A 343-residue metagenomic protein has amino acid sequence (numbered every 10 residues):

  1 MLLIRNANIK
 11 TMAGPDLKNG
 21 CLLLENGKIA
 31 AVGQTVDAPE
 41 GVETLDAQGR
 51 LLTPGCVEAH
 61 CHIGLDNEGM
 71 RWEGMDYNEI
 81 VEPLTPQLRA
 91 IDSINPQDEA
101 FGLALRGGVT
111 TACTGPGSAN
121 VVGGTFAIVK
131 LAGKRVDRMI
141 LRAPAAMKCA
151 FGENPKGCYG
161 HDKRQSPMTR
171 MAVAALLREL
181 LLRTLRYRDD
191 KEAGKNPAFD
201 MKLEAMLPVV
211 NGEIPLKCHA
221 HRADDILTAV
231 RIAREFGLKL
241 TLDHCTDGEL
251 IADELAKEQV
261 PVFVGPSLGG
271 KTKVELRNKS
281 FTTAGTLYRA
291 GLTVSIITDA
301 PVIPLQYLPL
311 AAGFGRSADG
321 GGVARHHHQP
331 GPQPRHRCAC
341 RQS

Functional and structural regions predicted by a protein language model:
L2, A38-I91, R106: Replace "His-x-His-based motif
A7, L22, G27, G49 (+6 more regions): Divalent metal-coordination and catalytic microenvironments
I9, A13-T53: Histidine-rich, glycine-flanked metal-binding segment
N67-I94, R135, K148-D162, V210 (+1 more regions): Active-site gating loops and adjacent loop-to-helix segments of metal-dependent hydrolytic enzymes
E68-G69, M75-I80, T85, P215 (+2 more regions): His/Asp/Glu-enriched, well-ordered alpha-helical/loop segment that forms or immediately abuts the divalent-metal
W72-V122, S166-Y187, A193: Alpha-helical scaffold segments that flank or form the walls of functional sites
P83-R89, Q97-A132, L141-N154, E213-L216 (+2 more regions): Divalent metal-dependent hydrolysis catalytic cores, especially in the metallo-beta-lactamase
I128-R231, E235, L268, P301: Metal-coordinating catalytic core of metallo-dependent amide/deamination hydrolases
